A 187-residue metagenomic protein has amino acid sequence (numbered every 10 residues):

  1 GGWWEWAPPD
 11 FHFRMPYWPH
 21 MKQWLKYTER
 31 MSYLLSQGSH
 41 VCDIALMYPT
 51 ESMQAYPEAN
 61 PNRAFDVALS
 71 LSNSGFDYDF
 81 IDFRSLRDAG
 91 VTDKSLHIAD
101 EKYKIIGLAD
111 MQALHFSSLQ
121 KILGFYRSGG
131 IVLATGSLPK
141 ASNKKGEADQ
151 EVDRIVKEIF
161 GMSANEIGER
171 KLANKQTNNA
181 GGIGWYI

Functional and structural regions predicted by a protein language model:
G1-I187: Carbohydrate-binding surfaces of carbohydrate-active enzymes
